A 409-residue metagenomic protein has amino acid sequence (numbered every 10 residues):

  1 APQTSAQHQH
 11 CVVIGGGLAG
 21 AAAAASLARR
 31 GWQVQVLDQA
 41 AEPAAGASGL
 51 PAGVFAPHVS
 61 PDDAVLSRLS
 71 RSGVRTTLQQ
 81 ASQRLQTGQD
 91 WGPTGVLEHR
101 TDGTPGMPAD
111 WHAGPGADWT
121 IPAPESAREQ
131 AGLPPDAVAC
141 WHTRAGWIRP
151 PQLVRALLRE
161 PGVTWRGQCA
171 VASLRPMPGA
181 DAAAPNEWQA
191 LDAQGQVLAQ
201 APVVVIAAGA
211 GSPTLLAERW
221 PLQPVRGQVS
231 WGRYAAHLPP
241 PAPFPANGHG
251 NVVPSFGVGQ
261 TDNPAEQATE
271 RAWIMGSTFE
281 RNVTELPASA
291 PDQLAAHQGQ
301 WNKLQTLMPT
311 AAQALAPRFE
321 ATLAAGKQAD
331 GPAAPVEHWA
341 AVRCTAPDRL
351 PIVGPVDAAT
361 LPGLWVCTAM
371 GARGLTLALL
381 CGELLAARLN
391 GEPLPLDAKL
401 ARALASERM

Functional and structural regions predicted by a protein language model:
A1-C11: Extreme N-terminal leader/targeting segments of oxidoreductases
H10-Q35: N-terminal Rossmann-like FAD-binding beta1-loop-alpha1 element of flavoenzymes
R29-S48: Glycine-rich FAD pyrophosphate-binding loop
A52-G132, D136: Dinucleotide-binding Rossmann-like beta1-alpha1 core, especially the glycine-rich loop that anchors the ADP
D63, R68, D192-N302, L307-G326 (+1 more regions): Flavin-dependent oxidoreductases
V65-G73, G103-T104, C140-A156, P291-A296 (+2 more regions): Short beta-strand to alpha-helix junction loop
R144, A312-M409: C-terminal catalytic lobe of FAD-dependent flavoproteins
G167-E187: A conserved short coil-to-beta-strand element within the FAD-binding core of flavoproteins
